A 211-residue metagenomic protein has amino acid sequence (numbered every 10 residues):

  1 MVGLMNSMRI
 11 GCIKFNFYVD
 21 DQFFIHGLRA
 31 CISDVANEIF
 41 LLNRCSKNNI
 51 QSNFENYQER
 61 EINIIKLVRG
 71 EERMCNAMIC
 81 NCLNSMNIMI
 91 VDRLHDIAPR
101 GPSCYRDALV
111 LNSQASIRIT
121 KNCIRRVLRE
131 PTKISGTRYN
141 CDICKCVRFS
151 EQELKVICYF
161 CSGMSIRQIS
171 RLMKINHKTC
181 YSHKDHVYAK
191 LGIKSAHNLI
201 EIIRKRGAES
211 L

Functional and structural regions predicted by a protein language model:
M1-G136: N-terminal regulatory/sensing modules of transcriptional regulators
C123, H183-H186: Residues within the DNA-recognition helix of helix-turn-helix
G136-T179: Helix-turn-helix DNA-binding segment
I166, K184, A196: Helix-turn-helix DNA-binding elements, focusing on the entry/boundary residues of the two helices that contact DNA
Y188-L211: Basic, Lys/Arg-enriched C-terminal extension of HTH/homeodomain DNA-binding domains
